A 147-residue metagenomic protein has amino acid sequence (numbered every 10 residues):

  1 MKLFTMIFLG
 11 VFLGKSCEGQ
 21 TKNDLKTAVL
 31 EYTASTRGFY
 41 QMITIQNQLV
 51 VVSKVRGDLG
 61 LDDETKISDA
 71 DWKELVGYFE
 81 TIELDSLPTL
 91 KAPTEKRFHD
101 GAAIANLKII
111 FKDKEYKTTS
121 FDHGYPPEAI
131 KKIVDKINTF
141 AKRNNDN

Functional and structural regions predicted by a protein language model:
M1-D24: Bacterial Sec-dependent N-terminal signal peptides
K2, N47-V52, I104, K108 (+1 more regions): Solvent-exposed, well-ordered amphipathic alpha-helical segments that flank/support binding or catalytic loops
C17-S35, V76-Y78, T89-N147: Short, well-ordered, aromatic-rich surface patches in folded extracellular/luminal domains
E31-T33, G38-D58: N-terminal secretory signal peptides
F39-Q41, L61, A103-A105: Residue-level marker for the onset of beta-strands and adjacent loop->beta junctions in well-ordered domains
M42-Q46, D63-D69, D113-H123: Short amphipathic beta-strand/extended segments with alternating polar/hydrophobic composition
V52-L87: A short-motif feature that recognizes glycine-rich, charge-decorated loops that bind or process nucleotide phosphates
